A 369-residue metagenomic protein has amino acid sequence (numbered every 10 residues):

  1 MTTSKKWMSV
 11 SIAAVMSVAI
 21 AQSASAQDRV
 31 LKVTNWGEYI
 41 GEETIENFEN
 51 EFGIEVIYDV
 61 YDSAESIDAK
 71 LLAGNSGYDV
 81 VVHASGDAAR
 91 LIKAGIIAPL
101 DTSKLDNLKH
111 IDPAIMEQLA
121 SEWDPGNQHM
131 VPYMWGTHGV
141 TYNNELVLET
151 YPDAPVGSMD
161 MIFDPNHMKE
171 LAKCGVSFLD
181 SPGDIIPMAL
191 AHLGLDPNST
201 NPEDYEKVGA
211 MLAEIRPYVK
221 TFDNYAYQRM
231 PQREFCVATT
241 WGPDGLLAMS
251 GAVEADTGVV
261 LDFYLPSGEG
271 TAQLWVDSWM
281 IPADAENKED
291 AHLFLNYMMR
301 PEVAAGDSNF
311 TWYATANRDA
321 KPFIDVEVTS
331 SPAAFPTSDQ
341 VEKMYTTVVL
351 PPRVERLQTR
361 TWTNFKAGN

Functional and structural regions predicted by a protein language model:
M1-S11: Bacterial N-terminal signal peptides that target proteins for export
I20-A26: Sec/Tat signal peptide C-region and signal peptidase I cleavage site
Q27-L91: Early extracytoplasmic/lumenal segment of secretory-pathway proteins
I54, G74-V81, I96-A98, K169-C174 (+1 more regions): Alpha-to-beta junction loops
A88-P217, Y225-R229: Extracytoplasmic ligand-binding site segments that recognize negatively charged/polar headgroups
K220-D284, P322-A333: Extracytoplasmic/periplasmic substrate-binding proteins
D277, P282-K343: Mature extracytoplasmic/periplasmic domains
S338-N369: Conserved C-terminal helix/tail region of periplasmic/extracytoplasmic solute-binding proteins
